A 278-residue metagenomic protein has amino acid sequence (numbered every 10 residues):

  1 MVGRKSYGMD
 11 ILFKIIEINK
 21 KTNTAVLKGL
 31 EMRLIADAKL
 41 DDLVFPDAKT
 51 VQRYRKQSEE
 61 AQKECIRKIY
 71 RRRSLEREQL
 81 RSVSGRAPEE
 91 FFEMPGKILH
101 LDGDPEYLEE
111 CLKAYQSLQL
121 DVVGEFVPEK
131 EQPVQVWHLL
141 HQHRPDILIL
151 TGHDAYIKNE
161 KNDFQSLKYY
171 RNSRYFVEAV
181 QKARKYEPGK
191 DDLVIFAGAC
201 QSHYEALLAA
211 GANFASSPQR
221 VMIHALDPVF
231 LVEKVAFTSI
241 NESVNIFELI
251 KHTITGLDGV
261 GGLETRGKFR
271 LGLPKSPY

Functional and structural regions predicted by a protein language model:
M9-N19: Short beta-strand-centered aromatic/proline hotspots
I15, T24-L34, A38: SH3/SH3-like beta-barrel fold
M32-L80: Intrinsically disordered, low-complexity, charged/polar segments
G96-P105: Conserved acidic segment of CheY-like receiver
L112-V123: Short helix-loop-beta junction
L140-H153, A212: Proline-aspartate-enriched helix->loop->beta-strand connector
F176-I223: Catalytic cores of nucleophile-dependent amide-cleaving enzymes
Q219-Y278: C-terminal functional extensions of proteins
